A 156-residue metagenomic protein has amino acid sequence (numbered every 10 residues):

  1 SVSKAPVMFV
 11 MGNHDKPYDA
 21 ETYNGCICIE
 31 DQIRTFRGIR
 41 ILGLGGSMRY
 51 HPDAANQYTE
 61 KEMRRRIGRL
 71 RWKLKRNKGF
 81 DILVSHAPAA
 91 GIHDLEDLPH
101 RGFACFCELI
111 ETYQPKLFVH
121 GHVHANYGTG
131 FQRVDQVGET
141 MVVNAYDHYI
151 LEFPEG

Functional and structural regions predicted by a protein language model:
S1-F36, E111-T112, E139, V143-H148: Core catalytic region of metal-dependent phosphoesterases/phosphodiesterases, especially metallo-beta-lactamase-like
V10-A20, R49-D53, A89-H93, K116-D135 (+1 more regions): Active-site environment of divalent metal-dependent phosphoester hydrolases
G12, I41, L83, F118 (+2 more regions): Divalent metal-coordination and catalytic microenvironments
N13-C105: Conserved catalytic scaffold of divalent metal-dependent phosphoesterases
R34-G38, Y58, C107-Y113, L117 (+1 more regions): Binuclear metal-dependent phosphoesterase catalytic core
